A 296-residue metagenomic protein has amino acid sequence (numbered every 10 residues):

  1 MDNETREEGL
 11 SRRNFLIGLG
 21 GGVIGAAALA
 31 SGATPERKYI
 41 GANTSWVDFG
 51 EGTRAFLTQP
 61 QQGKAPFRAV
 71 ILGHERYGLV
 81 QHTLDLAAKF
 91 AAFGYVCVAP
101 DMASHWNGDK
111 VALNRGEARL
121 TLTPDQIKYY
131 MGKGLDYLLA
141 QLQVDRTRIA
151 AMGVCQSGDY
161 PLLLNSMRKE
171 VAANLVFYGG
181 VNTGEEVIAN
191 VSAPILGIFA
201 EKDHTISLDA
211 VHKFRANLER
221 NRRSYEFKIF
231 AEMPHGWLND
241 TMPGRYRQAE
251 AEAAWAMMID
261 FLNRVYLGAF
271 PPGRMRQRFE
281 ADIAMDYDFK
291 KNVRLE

Functional and structural regions predicted by a protein language model:
M1-L10: N-terminal secretory signal peptides
L10-I24: N-terminal export leaders
A33-G63: N-terminal cap/lid segment of alpha/beta-hydrolase-fold proteins
P66-E75: Short beta-strand element of the alpha/beta-hydrolase
A118-Q141: Alpha/beta-hydrolase active-site loop
D136-N190: Primarily recognizes the serine-hydrolase "nucleophile elbow" in alpha/beta-hydrolase and SGNH/GDSL folds
G197-F199: Short beta-strand/loop motif that positions the catalytic acidic residue of the alpha/beta-hydrolase fold
S224-E296: C-terminal catalytic histidine-bearing segment of alpha/beta-hydrolase fold enzymes
